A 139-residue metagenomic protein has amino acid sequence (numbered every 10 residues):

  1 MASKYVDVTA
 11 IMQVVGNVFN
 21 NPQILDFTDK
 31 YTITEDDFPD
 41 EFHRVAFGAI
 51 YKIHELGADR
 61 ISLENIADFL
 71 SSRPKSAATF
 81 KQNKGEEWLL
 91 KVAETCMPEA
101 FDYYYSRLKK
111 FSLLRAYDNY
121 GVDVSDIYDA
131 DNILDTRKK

Functional and structural regions predicted by a protein language model:
M1-F111: Noncatalytic partner-interaction/assembly domains of nucleic-acid and motor enzyme complexes, especially the accessory
L113-D118: Hydrophobic alpha-helical hairpins/lids featuring a short glycine-rich hinge
N119-V122, I127-K139: Non-catalytic interaction/clamp surfaces of large macromolecular machines
